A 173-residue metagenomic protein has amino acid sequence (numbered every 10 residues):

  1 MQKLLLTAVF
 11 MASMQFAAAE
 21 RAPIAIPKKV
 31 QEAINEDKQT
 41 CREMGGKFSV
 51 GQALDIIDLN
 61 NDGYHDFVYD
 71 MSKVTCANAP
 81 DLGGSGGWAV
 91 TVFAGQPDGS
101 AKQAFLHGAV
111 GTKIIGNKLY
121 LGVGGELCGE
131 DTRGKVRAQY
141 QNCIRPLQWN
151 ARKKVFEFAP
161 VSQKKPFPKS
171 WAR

Functional and structural regions predicted by a protein language model:
L4-L5, A19-K28, T40, K113-R173: Acidic, small-residue rich beta-repeat scaffolds with periodic aromatic anchors
A8-A18: Hydrophobic h-region of N-terminal signal peptides that target proteins for export in Gram-negative bacteria
A17-N60, S170-R173: Terminal domain-start segments
E20-I26, N78-L106, P146-K153: Beta-propeller blade repeat segments, especially FG-GAP/WD-type strand-to-loop junctions in 6- to 7-bladed propeller
D37-T40, K73-C76, G129: Short Pro/Gly-enriched beta-strand edge/turn motifs at strand-loop
M44-G45, A77-S85, T132-Q139: Short consensus segments that form the blades of beta-propeller domains, in both extracellular/periplasmic
L59-K73, G116-E126: Acidic/hydrophobic-patterned starts of short beta strands in beta-sheet-rich repeat architectures
L106-T112: Repeated scaffold domains used in trafficking and secretory/extracellular systems, primarily beta-propellers
